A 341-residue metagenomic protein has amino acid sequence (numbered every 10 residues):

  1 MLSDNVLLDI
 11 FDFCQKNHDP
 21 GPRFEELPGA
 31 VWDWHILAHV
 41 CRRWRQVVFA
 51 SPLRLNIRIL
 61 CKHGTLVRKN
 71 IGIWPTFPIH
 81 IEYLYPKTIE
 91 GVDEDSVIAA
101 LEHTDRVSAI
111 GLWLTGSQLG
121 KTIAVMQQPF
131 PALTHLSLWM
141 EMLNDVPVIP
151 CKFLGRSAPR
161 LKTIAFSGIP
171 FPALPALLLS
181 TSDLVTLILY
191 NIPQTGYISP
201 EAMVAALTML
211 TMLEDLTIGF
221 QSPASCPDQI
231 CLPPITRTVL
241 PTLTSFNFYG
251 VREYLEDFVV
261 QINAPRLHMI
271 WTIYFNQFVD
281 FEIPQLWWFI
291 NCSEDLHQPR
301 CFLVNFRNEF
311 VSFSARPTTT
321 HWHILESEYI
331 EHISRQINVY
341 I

Functional and structural regions predicted by a protein language model:
M1-I341: Leucine-rich repeat
